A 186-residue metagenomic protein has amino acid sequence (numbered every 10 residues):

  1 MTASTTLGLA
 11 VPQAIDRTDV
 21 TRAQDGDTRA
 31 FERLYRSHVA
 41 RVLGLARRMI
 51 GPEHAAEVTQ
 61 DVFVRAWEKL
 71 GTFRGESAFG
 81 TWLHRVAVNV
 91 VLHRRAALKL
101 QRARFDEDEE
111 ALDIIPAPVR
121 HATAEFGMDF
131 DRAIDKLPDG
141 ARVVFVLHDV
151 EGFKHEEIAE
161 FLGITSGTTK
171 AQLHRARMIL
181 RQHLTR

Functional and structural regions predicted by a protein language model:
A3-S4, L9, Q24-R33, L43-D61 (+1 more regions): Short, charged helix-capping/linker segments at alpha-helix termini
L9-D16, H93, Q101-G127, K154: Internal acidic/polar
Q24-D25, M49-P52, D61-A78, A97-K99: Sigma70-family region 2
Y35-E53, K69, I134, I179: Amphipathic, Lys/Arg- and hydrophobic-enriched alpha-helical face
E57-V64, S77-N89: Structural recognition of an alpha-helix C-terminal capping motif at a helix-to-coil junction
E68-G75, R85-D106, T123: Arg/Lys-rich amphipathic alpha helix in sigma70-family domain 2
R74, A96-K99, L137, R142 (+1 more regions): Short, Lys/Arg-enriched C-terminal cap helix and immediately downstream tail that follows
R132-V143, E151-T168: Helix-turn-helix DNA-binding module
